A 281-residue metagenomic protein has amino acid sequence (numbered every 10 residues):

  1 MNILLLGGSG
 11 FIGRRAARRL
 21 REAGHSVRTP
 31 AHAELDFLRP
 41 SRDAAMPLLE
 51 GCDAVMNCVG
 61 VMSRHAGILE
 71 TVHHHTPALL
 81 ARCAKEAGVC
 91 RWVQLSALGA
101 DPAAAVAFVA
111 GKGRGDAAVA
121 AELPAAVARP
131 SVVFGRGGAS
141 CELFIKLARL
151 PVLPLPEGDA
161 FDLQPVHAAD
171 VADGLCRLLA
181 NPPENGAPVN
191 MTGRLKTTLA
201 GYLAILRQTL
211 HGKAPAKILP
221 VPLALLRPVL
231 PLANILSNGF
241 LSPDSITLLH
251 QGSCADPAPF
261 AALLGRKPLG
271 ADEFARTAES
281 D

Functional and structural regions predicted by a protein language model:
I3-A23: N-terminal Rossmann NAD(P)H-binding glycine-rich loop of SDR-like oxidoreductase domains
F37-E86, L98-P102: NAD(P)H-binding glycine-rich loop region in Rossmannoid oxidoreductase-like domains and their noncatalytic homologs
V55, V171, L175, M191 (+2 more regions): Non-catalytic, hydrophobic alpha-helical segments
S96, A117-G137, L143-K146: Conserved beta-loop-beta element that borders a ligand/cofactor-binding pocket
A139-S140, D159-A180, A187-N190: Substrate-positioning beta->alpha
D162-A169, M191-T209, P220-P231, K267-G270: Substrate-binding strand-loop-helix patch in Rossmann-like NAD(P)-dependent oxidoreductase/epimerase domains
R207-Q251: Terminal hydrophobic/aromatic helix or amphipathic segment near a protein terminus
Q251-D281: Amphipathic terminal alpha-helices
